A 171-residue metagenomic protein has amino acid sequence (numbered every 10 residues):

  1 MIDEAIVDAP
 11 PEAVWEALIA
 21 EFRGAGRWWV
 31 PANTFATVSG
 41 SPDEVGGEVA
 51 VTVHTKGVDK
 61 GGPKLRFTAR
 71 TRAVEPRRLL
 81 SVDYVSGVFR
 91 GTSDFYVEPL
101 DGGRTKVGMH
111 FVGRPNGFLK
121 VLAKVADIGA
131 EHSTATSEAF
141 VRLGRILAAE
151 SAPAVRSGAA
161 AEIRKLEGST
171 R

Functional and structural regions predicted by a protein language model:
M1-E44, K165-R171: Hydrophobic ligand-binding cavity/cleft-lining segments
M1-I2, P63-T68, F89-D94: Short, surface-exposed coil-to-beta transition loops
V7, T55, F111-G113: Hydrophobic beta-strand positions in extracellular immunoglobulin-like domains
D8-E12, P42-E44, R72-R77, Y96-K106 (+1 more regions): A short, structured loop/turn motif at beta-sheet edges
P10-A13, A17, E131-A135, A139: Short amphipathic alpha-helical segments
G26, A36-S86, E138-R156, A161 (+1 more regions): Glycine-rich portal/gate segments that line the openings of hydrophobic small-molecule binding cavities
T34-V38, G46, D101-G102, D127-G129: Juxtamembrane/interface motifs at transmembrane-helix termini
D83-E138: Beta-strand/loop substructures that line and gate deep hydrophobic ligand-binding cavities in soluble
